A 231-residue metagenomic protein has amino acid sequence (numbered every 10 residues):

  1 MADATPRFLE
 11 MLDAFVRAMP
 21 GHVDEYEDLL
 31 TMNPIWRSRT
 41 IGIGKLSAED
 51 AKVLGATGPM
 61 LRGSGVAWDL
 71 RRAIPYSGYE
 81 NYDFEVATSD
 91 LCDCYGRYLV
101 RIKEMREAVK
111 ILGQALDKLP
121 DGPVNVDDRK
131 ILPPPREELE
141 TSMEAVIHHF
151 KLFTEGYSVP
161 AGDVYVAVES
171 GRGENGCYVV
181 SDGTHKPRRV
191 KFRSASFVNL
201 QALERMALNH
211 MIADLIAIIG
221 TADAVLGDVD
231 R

Functional and structural regions predicted by a protein language model:
M1-R231: Metal/cofactor-centered catalytic core regions of large enzymes
